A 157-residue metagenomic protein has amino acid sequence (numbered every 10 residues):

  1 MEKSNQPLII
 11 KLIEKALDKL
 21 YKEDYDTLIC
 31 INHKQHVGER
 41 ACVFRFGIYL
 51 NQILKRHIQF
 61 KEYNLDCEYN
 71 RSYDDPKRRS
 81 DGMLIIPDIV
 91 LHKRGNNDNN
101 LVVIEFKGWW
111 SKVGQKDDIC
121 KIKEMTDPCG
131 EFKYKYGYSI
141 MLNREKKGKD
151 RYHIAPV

Functional and structural regions predicted by a protein language model:
M1-Y49: Charged, often low-complexity linker/regulatory segments
K19, Y73, W110: Feature marks short, surface-exposed loop/turn motifs that line or immediately flank catalytic pockets and channel
L50, L54, I58, C129: Active-site catalytic pocket residues across diverse enzymes, especially alpha/beta-hydrolases
L50, L91-K93, G108, M141: Residue-level signal for short segments within beta-strands and strand-turn junctions of well-structured beta-sheet
F60-N97: Active-site metal-binding core of divalent-cation-utilizing nuclease and nuclease-like domains
D88-L91, N100-W109, I122: Conserved catalytic cores of phosphodiester-cleaving nucleases, focusing on short active-site segments
W109-P128: Mg2+/Mn2+-dependent nuclease catalytic core
D127-P156: Nucleic-acid nuclease catalytic cores
